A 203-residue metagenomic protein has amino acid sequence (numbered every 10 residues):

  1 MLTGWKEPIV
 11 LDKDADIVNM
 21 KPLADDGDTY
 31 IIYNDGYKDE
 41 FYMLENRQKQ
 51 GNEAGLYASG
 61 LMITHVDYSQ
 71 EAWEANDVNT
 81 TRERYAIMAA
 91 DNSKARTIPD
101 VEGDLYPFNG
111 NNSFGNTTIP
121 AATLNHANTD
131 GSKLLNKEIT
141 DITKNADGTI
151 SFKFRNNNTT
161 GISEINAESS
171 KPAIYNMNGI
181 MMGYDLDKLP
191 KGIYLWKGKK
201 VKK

Functional and structural regions predicted by a protein language model:
M1-T3: Extended catalytic-interface subdomain
I9-T159: Non-catalytic C-terminal accessory/binding modules of secreted extracellular proteins
T159-K203: C-terminal outer-membrane/trafficking sorting elements
